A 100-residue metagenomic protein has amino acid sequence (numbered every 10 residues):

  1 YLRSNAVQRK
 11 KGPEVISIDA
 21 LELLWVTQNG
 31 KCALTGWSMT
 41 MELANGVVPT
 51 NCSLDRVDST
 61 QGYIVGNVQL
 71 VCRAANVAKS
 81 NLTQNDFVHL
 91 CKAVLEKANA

Functional and structural regions predicted by a protein language model:
Y1-L34, I64, Q84-N99: Contiguous alpha-helical segments
G12-I16, L21-L23, K31-L70: Histidine-centered nuclease catalytic patch
T40-E42, V68-L90, L95-E96: Short Cys/His-centered divalent metal-binding micro-motifs
R56, N99-A100: Boundary-flanking segments of nucleic-acid-binding domains in nuclear regulatory proteins
